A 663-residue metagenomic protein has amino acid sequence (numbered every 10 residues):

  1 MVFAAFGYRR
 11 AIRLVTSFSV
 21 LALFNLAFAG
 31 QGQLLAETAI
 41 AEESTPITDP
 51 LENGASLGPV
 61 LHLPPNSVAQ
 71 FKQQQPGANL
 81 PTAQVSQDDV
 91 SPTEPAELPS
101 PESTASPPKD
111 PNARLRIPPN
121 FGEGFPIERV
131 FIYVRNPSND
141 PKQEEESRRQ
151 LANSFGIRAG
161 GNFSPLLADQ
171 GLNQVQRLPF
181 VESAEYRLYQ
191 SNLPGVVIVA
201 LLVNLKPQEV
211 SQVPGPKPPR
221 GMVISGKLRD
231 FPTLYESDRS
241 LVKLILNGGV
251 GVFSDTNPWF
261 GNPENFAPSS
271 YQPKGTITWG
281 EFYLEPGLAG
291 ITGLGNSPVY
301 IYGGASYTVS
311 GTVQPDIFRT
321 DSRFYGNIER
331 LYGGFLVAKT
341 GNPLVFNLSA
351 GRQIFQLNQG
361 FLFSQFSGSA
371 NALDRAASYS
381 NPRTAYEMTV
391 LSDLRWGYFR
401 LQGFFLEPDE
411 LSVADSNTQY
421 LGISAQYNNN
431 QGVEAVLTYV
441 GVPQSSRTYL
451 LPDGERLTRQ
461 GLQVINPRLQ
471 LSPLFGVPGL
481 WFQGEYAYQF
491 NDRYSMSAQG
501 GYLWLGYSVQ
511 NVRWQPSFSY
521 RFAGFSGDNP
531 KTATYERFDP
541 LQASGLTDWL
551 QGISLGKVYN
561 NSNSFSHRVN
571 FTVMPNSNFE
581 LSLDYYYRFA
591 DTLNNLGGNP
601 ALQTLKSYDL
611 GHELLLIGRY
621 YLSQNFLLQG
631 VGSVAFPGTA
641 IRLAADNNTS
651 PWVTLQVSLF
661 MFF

Functional and structural regions predicted by a protein language model:
M1-I12: N-terminal secretory signal peptides that target proteins for export/translocation
F3, F28-Y300, F518: N-terminal periplasmic/intermembrane-space "pro-region" immediately following the signal or transit peptide
V15-A27: Bacterial N-terminal signal peptides
T104, P214-L348, L394, P467 (+7 more regions): Beta-barrel outer-membrane channel/assembly domains of diderm bacteria
S191, G249-N257, S306-T312, Q353-L357 (+8 more regions): Structural signature of outer-membrane beta-barrel domains
L228-F231, N342-F346, N371-T532, L610-L614: Signature for the C-terminal beta-barrel architecture of outer-membrane proteins
T256-N265, T312-R319, G360-S367, L406-Y420 (+6 more regions): Outer-membrane beta-barrel translocator domains and adjoining extracellular loop/strand segments of Gram-negative
E485-A487, S495-M574, N578-S582, F589 (+1 more regions): Extracellular/periplasmic loop regions
